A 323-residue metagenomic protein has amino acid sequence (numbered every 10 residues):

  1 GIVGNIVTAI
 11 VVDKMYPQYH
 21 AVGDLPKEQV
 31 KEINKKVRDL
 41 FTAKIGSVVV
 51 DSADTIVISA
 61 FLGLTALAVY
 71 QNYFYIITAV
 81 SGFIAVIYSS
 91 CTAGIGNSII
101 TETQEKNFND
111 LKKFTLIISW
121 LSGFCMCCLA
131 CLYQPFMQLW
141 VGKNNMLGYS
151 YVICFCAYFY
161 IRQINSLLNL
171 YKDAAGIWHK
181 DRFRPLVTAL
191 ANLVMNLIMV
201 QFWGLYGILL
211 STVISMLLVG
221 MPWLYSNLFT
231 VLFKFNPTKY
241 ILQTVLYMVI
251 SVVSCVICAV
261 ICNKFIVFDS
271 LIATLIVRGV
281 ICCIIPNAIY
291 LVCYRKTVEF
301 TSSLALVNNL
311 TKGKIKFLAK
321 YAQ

Functional and structural regions predicted by a protein language model:
G1-P17, K36, F74, V187-V194 (+2 more regions): Hydrophobic alpha-helical transmembrane segments
T8-S52, I56, G94-N109, T230-V245: Interhelical loop/hinge segments that connect adjacent transmembrane helices in multipass membrane
E32-K36, L40, I58-T78, M146-V152 (+1 more regions): Interfacial/gating helices of multi-pass transporter permease domains
D39-F41, D54-I56, A68-A85, F114-W120 (+1 more regions): Alpha-helical transmembrane segments of polytopic membrane transporters and translocases
I77-T115, N169-A174: Helix-loop junctions and terminal segments of transmembrane helices in multi-pass membrane transport/translocation
A130-Y160, Y206, F233, D269: Interfacial segments at transmembrane-helix termini and the short loops linking adjacent helices
C156-T188, I198, F202: Membrane-interface junctions at transmembrane-helix termini in multi-pass inner-membrane proteins
F233-F235, A259-Q323: Membrane-proximal transmembrane or re-entrant/amphipathic helices at the cytosolic face
